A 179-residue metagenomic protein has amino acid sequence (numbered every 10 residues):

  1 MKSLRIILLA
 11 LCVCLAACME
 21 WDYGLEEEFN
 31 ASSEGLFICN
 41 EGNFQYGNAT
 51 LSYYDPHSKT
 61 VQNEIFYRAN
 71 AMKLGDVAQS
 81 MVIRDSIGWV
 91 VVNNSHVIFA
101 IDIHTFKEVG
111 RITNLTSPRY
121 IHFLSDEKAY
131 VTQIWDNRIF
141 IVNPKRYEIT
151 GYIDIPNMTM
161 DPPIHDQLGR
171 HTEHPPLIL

Functional and structural regions predicted by a protein language model:
M1-A16: Sec-dependent bacterial lipoprotein signal peptides
C18-L179: Predominantly soluble domains enriched in secretory-pathway, periplasmic, or organellar proteins
